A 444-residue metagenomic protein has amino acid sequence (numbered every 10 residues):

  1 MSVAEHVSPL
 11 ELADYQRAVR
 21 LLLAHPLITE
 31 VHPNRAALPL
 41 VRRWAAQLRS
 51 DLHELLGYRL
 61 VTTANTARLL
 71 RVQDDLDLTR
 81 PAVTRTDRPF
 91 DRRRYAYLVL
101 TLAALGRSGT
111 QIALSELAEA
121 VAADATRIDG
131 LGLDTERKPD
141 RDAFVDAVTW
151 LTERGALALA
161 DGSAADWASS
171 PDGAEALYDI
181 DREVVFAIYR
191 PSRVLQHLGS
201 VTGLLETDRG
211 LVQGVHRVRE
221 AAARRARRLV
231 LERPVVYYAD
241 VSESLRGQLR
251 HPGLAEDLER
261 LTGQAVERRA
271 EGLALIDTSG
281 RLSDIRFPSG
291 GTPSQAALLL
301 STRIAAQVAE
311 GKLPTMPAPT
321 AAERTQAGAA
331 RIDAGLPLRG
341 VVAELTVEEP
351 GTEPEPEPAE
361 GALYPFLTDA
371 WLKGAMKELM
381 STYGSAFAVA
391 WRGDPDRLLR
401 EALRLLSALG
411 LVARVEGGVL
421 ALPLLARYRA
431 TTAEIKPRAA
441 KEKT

Functional and structural regions predicted by a protein language model:
M1-R85, G162-Y178, R182-I304, P314-P317: Eukaryotic partner-binding/assembly regions in large regulatory complexes
A18-P39, S108-L133, R233-V241, E360-G393: Short acidic, hydrophobic short linear motifs in intrinsically disordered regions
L23, R92-A113, A296-P365: Positively charged, polyanion-binding regions of nucleic-acid-associated proteins
L40-L48, T135-E153, W391-L405: Short amphipathic alpha-helical interaction segments
L56-L60, V148, T152-S163, G263-E267 (+1 more regions): A short, conserved structural fragment
T101-F186: Internal, well-ordered domain-core segments that constitute the primary functional module of diverse proteins
A125-A143, A165-D166, S244, E259-T262 (+4 more regions): A cross-kingdom feature marking solvent-exposed beta-strand/loop segments within repeated, beta-rich binding/scaffold
E344-R427: C-terminal structured domain segments
